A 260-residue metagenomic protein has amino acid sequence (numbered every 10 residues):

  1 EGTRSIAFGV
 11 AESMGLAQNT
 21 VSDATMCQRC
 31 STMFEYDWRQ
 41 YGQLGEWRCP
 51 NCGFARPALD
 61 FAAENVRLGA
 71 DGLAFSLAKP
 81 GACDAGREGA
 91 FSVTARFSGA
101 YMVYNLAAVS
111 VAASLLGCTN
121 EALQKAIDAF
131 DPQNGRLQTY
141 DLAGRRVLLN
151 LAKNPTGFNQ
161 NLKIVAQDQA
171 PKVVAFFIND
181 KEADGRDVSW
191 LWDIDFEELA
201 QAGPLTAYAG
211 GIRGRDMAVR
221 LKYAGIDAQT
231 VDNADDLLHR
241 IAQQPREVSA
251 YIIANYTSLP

Functional and structural regions predicted by a protein language model:
G2-A90: Extended acidic/charged loop-beta regions that coordinate divalent cations and stabilize anionic phosphate/carboxylate
Q18-T25, T32, Q133, L151-D232 (+1 more regions): Active-site beta-alpha connecting loops in nucleotide-dependent enzymes
L44-G53, T94-D128: A conserved, hydrophobic alpha-helical segment in the catalytic core of large ATP/adenylate-utilizing enzymes
F54, L68, A112-A152: Gly/charged, well-structured mid-domain segments that form the phosphate/adenylate-handling core of ATP-dependent
P80, G86-A95, Y140-R145: Glycine/charged-rich beta-loop-alpha catalytic/anionic-binding loops adjacent to active sites
N105, V109, A207, I252: Residue-level signal for inorganic ion chemistry
L116-T119, Q167-P171, Q243-V248: Glycine-rich phosphate-binding loop signature in dinucleotide/nucleotide-binding domains
L237-P260: A glycine-rich beta-strand to alpha-helix segment that forms a phosphate/ribose-binding loop at ligand/cofactor sites
